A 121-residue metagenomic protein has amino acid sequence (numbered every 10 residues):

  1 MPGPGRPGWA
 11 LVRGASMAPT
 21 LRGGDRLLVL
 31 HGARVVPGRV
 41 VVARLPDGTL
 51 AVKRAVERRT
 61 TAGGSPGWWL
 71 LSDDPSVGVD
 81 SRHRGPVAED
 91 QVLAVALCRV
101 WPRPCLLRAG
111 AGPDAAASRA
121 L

Functional and structural regions predicted by a protein language model:
M1-L121: Extended hydrophobic leader/signal-anchor segments used for secretion and membrane insertion
